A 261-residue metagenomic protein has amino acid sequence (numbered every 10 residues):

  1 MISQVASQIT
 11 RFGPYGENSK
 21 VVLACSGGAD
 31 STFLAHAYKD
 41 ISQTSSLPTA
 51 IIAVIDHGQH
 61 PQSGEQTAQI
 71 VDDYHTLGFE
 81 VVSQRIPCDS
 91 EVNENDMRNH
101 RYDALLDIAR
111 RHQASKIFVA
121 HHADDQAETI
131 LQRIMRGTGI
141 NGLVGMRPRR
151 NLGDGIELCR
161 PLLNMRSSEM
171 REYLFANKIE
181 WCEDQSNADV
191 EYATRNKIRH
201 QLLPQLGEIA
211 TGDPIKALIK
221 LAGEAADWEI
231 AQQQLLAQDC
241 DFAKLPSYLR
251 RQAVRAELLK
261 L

Functional and structural regions predicted by a protein language model:
M1-H200: Core alpha/beta nucleotide-donor-binding catalytic domains of modification enzymes
E17, D241-L261: Mid-to-C-terminal catalytic/tRNA-binding core of tRNA(Ile)-lysidine synthase
R136, L163, G207-E208, A243 (+1 more regions): Alpha-solenoid HEAT/Armadillo repeat architecture
L158-L162, Q238-P246: Short amphipathic
E191-E208, A226-I230: Active-site-proximal catalytic alpha-helix in oxidoreductases
K197, Q201, K216-K220, Q252-A253: Amphipathic alpha-helical interaction segments
Q205-A217: Inter-helical turn/loop segments and adjacent helix faces that build the functional surface of alpha-helical bundle
L218-Q232: Amphipathic alpha-helical coiled-coil segments
